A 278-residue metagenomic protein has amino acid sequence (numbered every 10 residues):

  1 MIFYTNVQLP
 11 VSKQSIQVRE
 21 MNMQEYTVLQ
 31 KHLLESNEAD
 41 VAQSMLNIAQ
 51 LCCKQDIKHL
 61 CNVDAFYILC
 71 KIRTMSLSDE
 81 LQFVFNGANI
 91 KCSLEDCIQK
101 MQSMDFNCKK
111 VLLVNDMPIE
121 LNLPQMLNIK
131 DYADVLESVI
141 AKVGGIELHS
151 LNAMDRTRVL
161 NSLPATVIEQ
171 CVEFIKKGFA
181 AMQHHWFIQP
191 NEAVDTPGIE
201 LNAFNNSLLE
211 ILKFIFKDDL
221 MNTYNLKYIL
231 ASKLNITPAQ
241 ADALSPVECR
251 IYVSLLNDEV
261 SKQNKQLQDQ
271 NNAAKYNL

Functional and structural regions predicted by a protein language model:
M1-Q270, L278: An amphipathic, hydrophobic-aromatic interaction surface with interspersed Lys/Arg that forms lipid/phosphate-bearing
